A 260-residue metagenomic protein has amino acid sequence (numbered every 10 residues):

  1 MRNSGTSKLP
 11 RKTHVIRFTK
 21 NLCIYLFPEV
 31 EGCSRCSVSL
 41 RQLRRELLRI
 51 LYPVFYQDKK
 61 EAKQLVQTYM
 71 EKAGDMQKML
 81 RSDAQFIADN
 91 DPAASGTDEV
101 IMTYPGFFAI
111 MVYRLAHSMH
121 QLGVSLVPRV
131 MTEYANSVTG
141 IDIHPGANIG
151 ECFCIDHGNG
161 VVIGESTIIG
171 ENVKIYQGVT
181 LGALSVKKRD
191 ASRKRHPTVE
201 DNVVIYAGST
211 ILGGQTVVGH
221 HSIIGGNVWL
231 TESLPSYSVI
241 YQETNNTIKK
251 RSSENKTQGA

Functional and structural regions predicted by a protein language model:
M1-E133, N255-A260: Terminal amphipathic alpha-helical/low-complexity segments used for targeting or macromolecular assembly
N136-I248, S252: Structural signal for interior beta-strand "rungs" in well-ordered beta-sheet cores of soluble enzyme domains
